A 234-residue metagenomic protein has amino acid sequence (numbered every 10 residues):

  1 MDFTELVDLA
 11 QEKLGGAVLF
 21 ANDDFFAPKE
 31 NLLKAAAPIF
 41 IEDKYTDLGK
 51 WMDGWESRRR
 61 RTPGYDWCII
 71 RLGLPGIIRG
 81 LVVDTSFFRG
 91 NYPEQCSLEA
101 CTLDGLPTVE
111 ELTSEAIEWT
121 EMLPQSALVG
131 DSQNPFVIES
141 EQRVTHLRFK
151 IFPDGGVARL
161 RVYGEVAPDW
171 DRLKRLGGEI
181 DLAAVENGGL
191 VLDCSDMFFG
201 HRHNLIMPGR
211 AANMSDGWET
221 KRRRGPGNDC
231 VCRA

Functional and structural regions predicted by a protein language model:
M1-T62, R79, F87-L112, V137-N228: Juxtadomain low-complexity/linker regions and immediately adjacent membrane-anchoring helices
E5, W67-C68: Generic hydrophobic alpha-helical membrane-segment signal
Y65, L72-P75, I117-G156, G164 (+1 more regions): Beta-sandwich interaction modules
C68-I70, I78-V82: General structural concept
